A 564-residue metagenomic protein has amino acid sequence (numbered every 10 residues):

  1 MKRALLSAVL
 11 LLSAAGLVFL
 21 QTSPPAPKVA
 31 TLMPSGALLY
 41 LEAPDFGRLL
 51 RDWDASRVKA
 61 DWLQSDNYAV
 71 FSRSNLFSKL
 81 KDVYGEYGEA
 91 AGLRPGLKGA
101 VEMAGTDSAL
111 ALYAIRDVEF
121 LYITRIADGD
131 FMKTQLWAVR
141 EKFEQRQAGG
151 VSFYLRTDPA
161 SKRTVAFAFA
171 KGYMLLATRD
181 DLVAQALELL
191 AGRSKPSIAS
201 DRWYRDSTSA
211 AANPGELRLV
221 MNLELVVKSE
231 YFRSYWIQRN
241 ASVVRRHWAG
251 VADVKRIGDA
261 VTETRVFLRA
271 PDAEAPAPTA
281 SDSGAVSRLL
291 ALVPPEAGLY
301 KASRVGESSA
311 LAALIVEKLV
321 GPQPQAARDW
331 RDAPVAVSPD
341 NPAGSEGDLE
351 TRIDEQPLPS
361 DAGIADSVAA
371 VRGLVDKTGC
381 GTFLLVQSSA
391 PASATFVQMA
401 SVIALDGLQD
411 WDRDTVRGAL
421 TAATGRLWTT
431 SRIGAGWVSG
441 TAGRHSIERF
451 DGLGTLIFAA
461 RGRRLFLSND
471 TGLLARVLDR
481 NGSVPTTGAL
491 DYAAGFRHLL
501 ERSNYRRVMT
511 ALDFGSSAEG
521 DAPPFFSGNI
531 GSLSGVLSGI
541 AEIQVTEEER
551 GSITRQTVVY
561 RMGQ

Functional and structural regions predicted by a protein language model:
K2, L6-L17, D491, R497-L499 (+1 more regions): In a subset of proteins, long, contiguous C-terminal domains/tails are tracked
K2-S7, L11-L155, P159-A160, R202-H247 (+3 more regions): Structural boundary/hinge residues at secondary-structure and domain interfaces
L41, E119-T124, M174-A177, K301 (+2 more regions): Short, structured motif recognition centered on aromatic/hydrophobic residues
P44-F46, I126-G129, K171-Y173, R179-D181 (+6 more regions): Solvent-exposed coil/turn segments that connect beta secondary-structure elements in extracytoplasmic/periplasmic
S108-L110, V165-A168, R239-D259, C380-L385 (+4 more regions): Broad, structure-driven detector of short, well-ordered beta-strand segments within folded domains
Y113-I115, Q147, F167-A170, R256 (+4 more regions): Generic beta-strand structural signal
D158, K162-Y231, D451-L533: A conserved glycine-rich beta-strand in the N-terminal activation segment of trypsin-fold
W437-L453: Flexible, glycine/threonine-enriched loop-and-boundary segments that flank and lead into catalytic domains of large
